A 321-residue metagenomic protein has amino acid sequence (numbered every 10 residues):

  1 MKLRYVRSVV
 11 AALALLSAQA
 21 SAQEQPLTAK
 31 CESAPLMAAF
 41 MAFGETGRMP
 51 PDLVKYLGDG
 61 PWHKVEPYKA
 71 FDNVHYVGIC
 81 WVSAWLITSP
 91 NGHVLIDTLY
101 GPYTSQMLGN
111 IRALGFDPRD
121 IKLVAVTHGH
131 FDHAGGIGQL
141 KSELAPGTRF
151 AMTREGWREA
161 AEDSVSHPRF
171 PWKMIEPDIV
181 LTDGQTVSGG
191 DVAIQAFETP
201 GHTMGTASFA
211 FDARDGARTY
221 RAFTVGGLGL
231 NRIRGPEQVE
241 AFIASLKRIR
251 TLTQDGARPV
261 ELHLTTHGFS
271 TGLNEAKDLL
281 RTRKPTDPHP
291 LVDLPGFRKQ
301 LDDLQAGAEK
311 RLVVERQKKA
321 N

Functional and structural regions predicted by a protein language model:
M1-V9: Bacterial N-terminal signal peptides that target proteins for export
S8-S17: Bacterial N-terminal signal peptides
A22-G92, K319-N321: Zn-dependent metallo-beta-lactamase
E24, G216, Q238, I243-A320: Divalent-metal (often Zn2+) His-rich catalytic cores of metallo-beta-lactamase-fold enzymes
P26-L27, V74, P102-S105, R112-T186 (+1 more regions): Active-site HxH/HxHxD metal-binding segment of metal-dependent hydrolases
K55, H63-K64, K69-D72, P118-D120 (+5 more regions): Metallo-beta-lactamase
G60-L114, P118, S208-L230: Conserved beta-strand hairpin/beta-sheet module of binuclear metal-dependent hydrolase folds, prominently
I96-T98, I121-H130, R149-T153, T199-G201 (+4 more regions): Active-site neighborhood of phospho(di)ester-bond hydrolases with catalytic His/Asp-centered motifs
